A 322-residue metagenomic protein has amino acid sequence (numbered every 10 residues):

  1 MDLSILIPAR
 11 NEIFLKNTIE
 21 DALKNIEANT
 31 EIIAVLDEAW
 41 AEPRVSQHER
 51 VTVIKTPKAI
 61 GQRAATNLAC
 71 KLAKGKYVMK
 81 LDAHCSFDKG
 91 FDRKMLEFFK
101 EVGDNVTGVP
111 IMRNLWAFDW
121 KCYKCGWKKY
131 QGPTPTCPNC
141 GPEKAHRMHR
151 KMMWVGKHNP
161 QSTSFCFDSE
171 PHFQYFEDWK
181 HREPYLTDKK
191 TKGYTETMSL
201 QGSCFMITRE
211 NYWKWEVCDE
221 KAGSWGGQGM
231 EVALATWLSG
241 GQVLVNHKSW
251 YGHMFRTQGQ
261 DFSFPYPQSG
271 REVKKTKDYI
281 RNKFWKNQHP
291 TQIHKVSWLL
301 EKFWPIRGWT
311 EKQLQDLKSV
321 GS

Functional and structural regions predicted by a protein language model:
M1-D21: N-proximal low-complexity "stem/linker" segments adjacent to membrane-targeting elements
E20-N29: Short, acidic, metal-binding catalytic loop of nucleotide-sugar glycosyltransferases
A28-W40, T52-T56: Short beta-strand/loop segment that forms part of the nucleotide-sugar
P57-L72: Glycine-rich, basic loop-to-helix element that forms the pyrophosphate-binding segment of sugar-nucleotide handling
R63, H181-M206: A recurrent flexible, glycine/aromatic-enriched loop bordering the glycosyltransferase active site that acts as
V78: Short aromatic/hydrophobic "clamp" motif used to bind/position activated sugar donors
S86, G90-P171: Conserved donor NDP-sugar-binding/catalytic core segment of glycosyltransferases
M95-L96, C204-F205, E210-E216, A222-S249: A short, conserved alpha-helix in the catalytic core of glycosyltransferases
